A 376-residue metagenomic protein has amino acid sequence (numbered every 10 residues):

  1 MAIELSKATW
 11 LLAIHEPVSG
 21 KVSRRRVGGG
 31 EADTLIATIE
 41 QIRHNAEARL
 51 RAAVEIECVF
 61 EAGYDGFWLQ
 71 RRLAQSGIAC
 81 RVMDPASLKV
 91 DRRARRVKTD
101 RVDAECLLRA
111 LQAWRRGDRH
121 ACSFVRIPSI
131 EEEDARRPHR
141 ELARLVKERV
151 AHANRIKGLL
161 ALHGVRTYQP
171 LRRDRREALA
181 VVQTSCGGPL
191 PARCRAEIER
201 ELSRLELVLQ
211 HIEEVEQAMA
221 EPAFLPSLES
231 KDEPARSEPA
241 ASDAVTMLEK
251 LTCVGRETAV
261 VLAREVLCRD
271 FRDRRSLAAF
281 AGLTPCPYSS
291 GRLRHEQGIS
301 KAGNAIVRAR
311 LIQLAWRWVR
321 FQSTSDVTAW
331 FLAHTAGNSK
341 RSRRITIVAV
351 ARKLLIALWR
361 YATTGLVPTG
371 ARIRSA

Functional and structural regions predicted by a protein language model:
M1-A376: A detector of single, family-specific signature residues that are central to catalytic or substrate-handling motifs
